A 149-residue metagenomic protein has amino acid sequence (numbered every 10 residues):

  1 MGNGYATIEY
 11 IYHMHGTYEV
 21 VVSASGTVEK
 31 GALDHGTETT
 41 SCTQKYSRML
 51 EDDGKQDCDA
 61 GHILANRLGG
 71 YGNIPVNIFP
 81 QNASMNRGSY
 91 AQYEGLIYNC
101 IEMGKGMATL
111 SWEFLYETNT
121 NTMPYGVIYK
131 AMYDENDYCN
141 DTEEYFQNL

Functional and structural regions predicted by a protein language model:
G2-L149: Domain-level detector of nuclease and nuclease-like folds in predominantly extracellular/periplasmic contexts
